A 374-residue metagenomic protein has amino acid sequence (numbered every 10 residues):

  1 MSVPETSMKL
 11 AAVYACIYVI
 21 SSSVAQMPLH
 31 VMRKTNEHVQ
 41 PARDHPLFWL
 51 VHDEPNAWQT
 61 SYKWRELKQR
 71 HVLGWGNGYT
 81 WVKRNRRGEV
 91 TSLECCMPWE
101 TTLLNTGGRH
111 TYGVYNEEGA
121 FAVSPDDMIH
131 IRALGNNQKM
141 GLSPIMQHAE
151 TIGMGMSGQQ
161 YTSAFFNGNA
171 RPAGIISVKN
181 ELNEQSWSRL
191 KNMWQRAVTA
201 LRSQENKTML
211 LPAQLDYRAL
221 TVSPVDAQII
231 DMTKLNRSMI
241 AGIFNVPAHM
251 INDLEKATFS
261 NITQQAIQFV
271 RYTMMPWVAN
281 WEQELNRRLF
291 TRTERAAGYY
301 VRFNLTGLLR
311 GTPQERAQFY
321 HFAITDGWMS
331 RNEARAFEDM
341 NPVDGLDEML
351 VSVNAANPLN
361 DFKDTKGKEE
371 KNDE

Functional and structural regions predicted by a protein language model:
M1-I229, T233-L235, M239-G242, V246-H249 (+6 more regions): Structured, contiguous alpha/beta core segments that scaffold functional sites
H71-L73, T312-M329: Short, 15-30-residue, compositionally biased linear elements with alpha-helical propensity or flexible coil
S186, L190-W194, N236, A266 (+6 more regions): General structural feature for long, well-ordered alpha-helical segments within catalytic domains of soluble enzymes
V222-D226, A266, Q318-F319: Short, surface-exposed amphipathic charged segments that create phosphate/polyanion-binding patches used for binding
N245, A279-E282, N286-E294, T325 (+2 more regions): Hydrophobic alpha-helix feature that most strongly marks membrane-spanning transmembrane helices and their immediate
I262-T263: Small-residue-rich helix-loop
A266-Y300, M349-E374: Long, compositionally biased
R292, A297, V301, L305-R310 (+3 more regions): Non-transmembrane, aqueous-exposed alpha-helical and coiled segments at domain scale
